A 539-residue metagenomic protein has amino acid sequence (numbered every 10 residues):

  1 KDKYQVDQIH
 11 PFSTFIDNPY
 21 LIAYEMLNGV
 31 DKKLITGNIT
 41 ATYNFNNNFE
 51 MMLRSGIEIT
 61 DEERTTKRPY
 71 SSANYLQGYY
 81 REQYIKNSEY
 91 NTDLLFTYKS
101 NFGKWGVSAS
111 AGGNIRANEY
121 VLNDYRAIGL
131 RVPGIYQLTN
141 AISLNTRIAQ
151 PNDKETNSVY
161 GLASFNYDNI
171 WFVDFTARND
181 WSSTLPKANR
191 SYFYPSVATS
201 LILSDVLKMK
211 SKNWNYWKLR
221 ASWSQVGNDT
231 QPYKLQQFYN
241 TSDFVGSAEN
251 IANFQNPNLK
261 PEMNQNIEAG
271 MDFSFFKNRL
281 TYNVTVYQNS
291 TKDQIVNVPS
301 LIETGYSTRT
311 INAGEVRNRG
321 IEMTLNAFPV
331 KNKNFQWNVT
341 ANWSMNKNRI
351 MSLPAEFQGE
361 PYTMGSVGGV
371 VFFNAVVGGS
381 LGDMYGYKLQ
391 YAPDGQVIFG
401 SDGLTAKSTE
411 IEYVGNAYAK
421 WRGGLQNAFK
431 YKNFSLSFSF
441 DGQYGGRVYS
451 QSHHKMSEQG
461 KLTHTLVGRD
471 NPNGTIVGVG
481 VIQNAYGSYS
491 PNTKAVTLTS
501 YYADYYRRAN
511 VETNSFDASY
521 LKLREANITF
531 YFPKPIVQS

Functional and structural regions predicted by a protein language model:
K1, L95-P133, S457-L498: C-terminal low-complexity, acidic/polar tails when present
Y4-R68, G78-V376, K432, Y506 (+1 more regions): Extracellular/periplasmic, surface-exposed regions of secreted and cell-surface proteins
P11, K104, N213, M384-G386 (+2 more regions): Residues in intrinsically disordered, low-complexity segments of regulatory proteins
A73-L76: Flexible, solvent-exposed loop segments that connect beta-strands
V245-I251, S290-A313, N348-Y418, Q426 (+1 more regions): Surface-exposed, extracytoplasmic segments of Gram-negative outer-membrane nutrient-acquisition systems
F429: Short, structured surface segments that line ligand/substrate-binding pockets
